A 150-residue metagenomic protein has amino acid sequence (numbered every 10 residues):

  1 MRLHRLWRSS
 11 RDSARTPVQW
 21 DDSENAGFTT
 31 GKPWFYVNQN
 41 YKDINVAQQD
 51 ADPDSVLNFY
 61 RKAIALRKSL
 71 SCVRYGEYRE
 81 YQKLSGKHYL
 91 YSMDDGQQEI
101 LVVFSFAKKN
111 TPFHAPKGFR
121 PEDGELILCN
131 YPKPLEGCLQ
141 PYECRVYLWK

Functional and structural regions predicted by a protein language model:
M1-I100, K108-P112: Loop/helix patches that line or flank the sugar-binding groove of alpha-linked glycan CAZymes
S23, Y131-P132: Residues that form or immediately flank small-molecule/cofactor binding pockets and catalytic motifs
T29-T30, C129-Y131: Short, surface-exposed secondary-structure junctions/capping segments
D95, R120-P121, Q140: Flexible, charged surface loops at secondary-structure boundaries
F106-R120: Surface-exposed beta-strand/loop patches in extracellular or lumenal glycoproteins
P116-N130: Solvent-exposed beta-hairpin/edge-strand motifs
K133-K150: C-terminal beta-strand-rich structural cap/linker in extracellular carbohydrate-active enzymes
